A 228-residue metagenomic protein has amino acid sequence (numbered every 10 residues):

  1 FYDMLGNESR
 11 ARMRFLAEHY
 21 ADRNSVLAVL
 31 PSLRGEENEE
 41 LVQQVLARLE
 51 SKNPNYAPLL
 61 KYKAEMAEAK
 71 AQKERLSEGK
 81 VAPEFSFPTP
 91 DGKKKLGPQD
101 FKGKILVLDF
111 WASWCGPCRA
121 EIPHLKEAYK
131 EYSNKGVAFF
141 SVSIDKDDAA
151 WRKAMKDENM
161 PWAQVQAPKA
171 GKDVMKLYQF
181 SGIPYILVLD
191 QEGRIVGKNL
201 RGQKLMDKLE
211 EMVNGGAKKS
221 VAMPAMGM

Functional and structural regions predicted by a protein language model:
F1-P54: Preference for long, solvent-exposed alpha-helical segments and helix-linker "stalks"
L30, E39-P90, L96-K104, A149 (+3 more regions): N-proximal helix/coil linker or "cap" segments that precede and/or mark the start of modular domains
F85, K146, Y185-I186: Generic short beta-strand
K93-K94, R194: Residue-level signal for well-ordered, solvent-exposed loop/turn and beta-edge residues enriched in charged/polar side
K102-G103, F110-E127: Conserved redox-active cysteine motifs that mediate thiol-disulfide chemistry, especially di-cysteine Cys-X(1-2)-Cys
K104-L106, P184: Alpha/beta-hydrolase fold active-site loops
A120-N159, K169-K176, D207: Structural microenvironment flanking redox-active thiols in thiol-disulfide oxidoreductases
M160, A167-N214: Thiol/disulfide oxidoreductase modules built on the thioredoxin-like
